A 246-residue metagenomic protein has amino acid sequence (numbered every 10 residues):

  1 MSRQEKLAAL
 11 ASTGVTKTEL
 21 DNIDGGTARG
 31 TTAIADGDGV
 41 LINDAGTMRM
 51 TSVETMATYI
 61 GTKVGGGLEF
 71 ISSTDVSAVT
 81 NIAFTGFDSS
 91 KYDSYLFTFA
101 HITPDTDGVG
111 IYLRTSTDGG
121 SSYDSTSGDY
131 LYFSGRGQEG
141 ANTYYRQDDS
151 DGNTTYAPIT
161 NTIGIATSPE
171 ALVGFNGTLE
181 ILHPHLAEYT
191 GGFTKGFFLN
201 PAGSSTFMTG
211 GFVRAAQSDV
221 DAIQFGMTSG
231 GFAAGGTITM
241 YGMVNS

Functional and structural regions predicted by a protein language model:
M1-G14, V244-S246: Short, intrinsically disordered N-terminal pre-domain segments
E19, D24-A28, G37-G39, N43-S246: Surface-exposed molecular-recognition determinants
G30-T32: Parallel beta-helix/beta-solenoid repeats that form elongated, surface-exposed shafts/blades used for receptor binding
